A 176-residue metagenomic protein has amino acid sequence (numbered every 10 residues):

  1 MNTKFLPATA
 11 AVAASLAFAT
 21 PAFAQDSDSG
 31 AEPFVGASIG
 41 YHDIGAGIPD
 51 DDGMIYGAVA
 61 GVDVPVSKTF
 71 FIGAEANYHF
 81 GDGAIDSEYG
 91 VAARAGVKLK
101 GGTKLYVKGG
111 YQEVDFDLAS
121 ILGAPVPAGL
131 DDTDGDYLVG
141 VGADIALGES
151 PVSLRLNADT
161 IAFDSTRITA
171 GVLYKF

Functional and structural regions predicted by a protein language model:
M1-A24: Gram-negative bacterial Sec-dependent N-terminal signal peptides
F5, F23-F176: Gram-negative outer-membrane beta-barrel domains
